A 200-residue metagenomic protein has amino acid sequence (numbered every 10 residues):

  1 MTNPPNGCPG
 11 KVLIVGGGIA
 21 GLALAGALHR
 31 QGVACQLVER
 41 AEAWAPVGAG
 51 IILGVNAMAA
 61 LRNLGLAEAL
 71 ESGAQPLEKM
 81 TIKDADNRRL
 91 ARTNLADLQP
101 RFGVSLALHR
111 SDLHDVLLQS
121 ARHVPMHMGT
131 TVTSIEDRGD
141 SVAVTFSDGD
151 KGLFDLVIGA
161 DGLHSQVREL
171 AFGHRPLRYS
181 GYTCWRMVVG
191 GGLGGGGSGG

Functional and structural regions predicted by a protein language model:
T2-V12, H29, G54-G190: Conserved N-terminal helical subregion
V12-I14, C35: Conserved hydrophobic helix-helix packing surfaces used for dimerization/oligomerization
G18: Glycine-rich NAD(P) Rossmann-fold beta1-alpha1 loop
G21-L22: N-terminal Rossmann-fold NAD(P) dinucleotide-binding loop
H29-A49: Glycine-rich FAD pyrophosphate-binding loop
G199-G200: Active-site substrate-recognition segment that forms the wall of the catalytic cavity or substrate channel
